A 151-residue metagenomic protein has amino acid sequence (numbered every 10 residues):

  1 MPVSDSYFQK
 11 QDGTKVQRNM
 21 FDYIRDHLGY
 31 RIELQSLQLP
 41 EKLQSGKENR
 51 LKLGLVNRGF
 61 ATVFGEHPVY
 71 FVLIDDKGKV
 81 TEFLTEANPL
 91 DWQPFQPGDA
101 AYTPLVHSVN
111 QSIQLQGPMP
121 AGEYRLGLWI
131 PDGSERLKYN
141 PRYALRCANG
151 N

Functional and structural regions predicted by a protein language model:
M1-G29: Long, contiguous interaction/targeting segments characteristic of exported/extracellular or secretory-pathway proteins
R18-N151: Extracellular/luminal regions of secreted and cell-surface proteins that mediate adhesion/ECM remodeling
